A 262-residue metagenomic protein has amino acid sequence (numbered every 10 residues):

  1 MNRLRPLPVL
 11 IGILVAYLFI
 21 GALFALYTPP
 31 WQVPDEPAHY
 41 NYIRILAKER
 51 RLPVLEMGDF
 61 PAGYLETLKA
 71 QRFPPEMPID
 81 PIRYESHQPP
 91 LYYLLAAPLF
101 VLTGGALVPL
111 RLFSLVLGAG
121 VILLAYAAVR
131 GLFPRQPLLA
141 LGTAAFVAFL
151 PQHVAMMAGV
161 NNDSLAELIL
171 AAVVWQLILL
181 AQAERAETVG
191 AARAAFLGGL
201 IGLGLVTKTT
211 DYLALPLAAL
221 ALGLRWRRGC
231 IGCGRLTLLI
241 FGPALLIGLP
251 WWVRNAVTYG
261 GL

Functional and structural regions predicted by a protein language model:
M1-A22, R130, C233-P243: Start-transfer (signal-anchor) and selected internal transmembrane alpha helices of multi-pass inner/ER membrane
P34, F113-L117, G142-L177, T207-L213: Multi-pass, polyprenyl lipid-linked donor-dependent membrane glycosyltransferases
A38-Y42, W252-L262: Extracytoplasmic catalytic-loop and juxtamembrane helix elements of membrane-embedded, polyprenol/dolichol-linked
R44-R111: Interfacial juxtamembrane loops and adjacent helix segments that form the catalytic/substrate-binding surfaces
A106-P134, A172: Transmembrane-helix motifs of polytopic, lipid-linked glycan transferases
L124-A127, L165-R185, I201: Specific aromatic-rich, kink-prone transmembrane helix
Q176-Q182, A214-L245, W252: Perimembrane helix-loop-helix junctions
A192-T209, L215-A218, P243-L246: Membrane-interface alpha helices of multi-pass inner-membrane proteins
